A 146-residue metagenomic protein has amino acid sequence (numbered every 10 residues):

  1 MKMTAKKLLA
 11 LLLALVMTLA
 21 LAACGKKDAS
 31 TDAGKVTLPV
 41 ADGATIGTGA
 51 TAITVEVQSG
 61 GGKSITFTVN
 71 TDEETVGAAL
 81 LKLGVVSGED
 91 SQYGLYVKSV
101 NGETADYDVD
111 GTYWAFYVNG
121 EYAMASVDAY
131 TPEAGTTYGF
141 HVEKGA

Functional and structural regions predicted by a protein language model:
K2-A146: Ubiquitin-like/PB1-type beta-grasp interaction modules and other compact soluble beta-rich domains
